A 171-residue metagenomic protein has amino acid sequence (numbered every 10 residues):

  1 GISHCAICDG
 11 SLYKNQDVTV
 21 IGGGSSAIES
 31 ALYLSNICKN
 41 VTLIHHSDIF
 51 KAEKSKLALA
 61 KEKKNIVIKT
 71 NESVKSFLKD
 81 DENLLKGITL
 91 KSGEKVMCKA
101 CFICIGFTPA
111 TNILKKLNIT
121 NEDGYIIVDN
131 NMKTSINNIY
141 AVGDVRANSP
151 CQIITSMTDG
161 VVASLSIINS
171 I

Functional and structural regions predicted by a protein language model:
G1-L12, I105-T155, D159-V162, S166-N169: FAD-site-proximal beta/loop scaffold in flavoenzymes
G1-S25, E29-A31, S35-I37, I127-D129: Glycine-rich dinucleotide-binding loop and its adjacent helix/turn
S11, A27, F50-K51, N148: Flexible, glycine-rich phosphate/dinucleotide-binding loops and adjacent beta-alpha linkers at cofactor/substrate
N15-Q16, C38, C98, I136: Short, well-ordered alpha-helix to beta-strand connector turns
G23, H46-D48, D144: Cofactor-binding loop segments of dinucleotide-utilizing enzymes, especially the Rossmann-like FAD- and NAD(P)+-binding
S26, S73, D159: Residue-level recognition of oxygen-bearing side chains
N36-N130, I171: A Rossmann-like FAD-binding core segment of flavoenzymes
